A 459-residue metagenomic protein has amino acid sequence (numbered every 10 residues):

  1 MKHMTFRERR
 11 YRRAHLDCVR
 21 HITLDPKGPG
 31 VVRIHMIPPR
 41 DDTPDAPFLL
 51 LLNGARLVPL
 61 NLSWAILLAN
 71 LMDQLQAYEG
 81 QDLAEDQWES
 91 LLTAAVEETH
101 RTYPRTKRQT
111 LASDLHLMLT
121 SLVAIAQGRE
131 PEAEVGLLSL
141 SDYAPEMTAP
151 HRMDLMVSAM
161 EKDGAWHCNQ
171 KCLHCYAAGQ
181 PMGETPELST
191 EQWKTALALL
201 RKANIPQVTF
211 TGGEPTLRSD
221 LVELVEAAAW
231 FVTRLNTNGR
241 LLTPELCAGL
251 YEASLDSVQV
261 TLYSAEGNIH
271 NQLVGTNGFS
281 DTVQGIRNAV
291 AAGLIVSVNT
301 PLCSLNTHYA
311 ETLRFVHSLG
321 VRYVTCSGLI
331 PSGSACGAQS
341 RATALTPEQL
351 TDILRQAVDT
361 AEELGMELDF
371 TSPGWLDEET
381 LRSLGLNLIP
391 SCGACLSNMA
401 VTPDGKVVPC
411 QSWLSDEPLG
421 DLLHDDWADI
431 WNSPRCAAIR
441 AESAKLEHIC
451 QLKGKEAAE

Functional and structural regions predicted by a protein language model:
M1-D154: Flexible, acidic/Gly-rich N-terminal and inter-domain linker regions that tether and position cofactor-handling modules
K2-V19, V32-P39, D256, Y263 (+4 more regions): Radical SAM enzyme [4Fe-4S]-AdoMet core and its adjacent flexible, acidic and glycine-rich loops/tails across
R7-A14, D404-E459: Flexible mid-to-C-terminal extensions adjoining Fe-S/redox cofactors in radical SAM and related proteins
T102-Y103, T110-A253: Conserved alpha-helical substructure of the radical SAM core
E130-R152, S372-T380, D421-A438: Short, charged low-complexity linear segments at domain edges
E161, C168, C172-C175, C392-C395 (+3 more regions): Short cysteine clusters
L197, L221-E226, C247-L250, V283-R287 (+3 more regions): Short amphipathic alpha-helical segments and helix-helix/interface helices
